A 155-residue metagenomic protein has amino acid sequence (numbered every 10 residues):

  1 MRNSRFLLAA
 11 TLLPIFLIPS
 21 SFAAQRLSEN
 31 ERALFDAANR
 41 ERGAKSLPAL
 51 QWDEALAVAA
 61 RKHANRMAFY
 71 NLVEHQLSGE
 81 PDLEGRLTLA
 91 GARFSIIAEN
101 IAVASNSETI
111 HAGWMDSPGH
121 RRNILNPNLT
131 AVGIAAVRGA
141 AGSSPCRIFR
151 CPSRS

Functional and structural regions predicted by a protein language model:
M1-A10: Bacterial N-terminal signal peptides that target proteins for export
A9-I18: Bacterial N-terminal signal peptides
P19-A23: Sec/Tat signal peptide C-region and signal peptidase I cleavage site
A24-L87, P127-N128, V132: Short, well-ordered surface patches within globular domains
D82-R154: A well-ordered secondary-structure block
